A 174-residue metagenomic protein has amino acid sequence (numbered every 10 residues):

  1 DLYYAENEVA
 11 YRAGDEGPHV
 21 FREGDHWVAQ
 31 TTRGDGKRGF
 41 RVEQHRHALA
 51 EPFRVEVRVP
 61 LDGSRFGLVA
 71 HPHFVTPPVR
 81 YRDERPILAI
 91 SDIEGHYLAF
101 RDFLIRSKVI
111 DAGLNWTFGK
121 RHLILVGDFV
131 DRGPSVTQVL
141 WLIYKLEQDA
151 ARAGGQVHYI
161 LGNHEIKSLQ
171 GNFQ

Functional and structural regions predicted by a protein language model:
D1-Q174: Feature recognizes metal-dependent phosphohydrolase scaffolds
